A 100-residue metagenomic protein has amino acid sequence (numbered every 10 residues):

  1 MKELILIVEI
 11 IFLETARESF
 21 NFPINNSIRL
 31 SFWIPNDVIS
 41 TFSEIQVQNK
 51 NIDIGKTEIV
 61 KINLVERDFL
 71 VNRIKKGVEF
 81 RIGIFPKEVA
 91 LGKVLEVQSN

Functional and structural regions predicted by a protein language model:
M1-N100: C-terminal effector/interaction modules appended to NTPase cores
